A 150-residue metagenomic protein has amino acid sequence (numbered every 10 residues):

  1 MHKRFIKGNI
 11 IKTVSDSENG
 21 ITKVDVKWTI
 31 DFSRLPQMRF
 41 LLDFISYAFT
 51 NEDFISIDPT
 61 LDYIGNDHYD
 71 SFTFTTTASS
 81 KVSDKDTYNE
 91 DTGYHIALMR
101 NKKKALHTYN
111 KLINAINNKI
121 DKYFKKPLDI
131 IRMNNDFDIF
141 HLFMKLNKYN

Functional and structural regions predicted by a protein language model:
H2-N150: Catalytic phosphate/metal-binding cores of nucleic-acid and nucleotide-processing enzymes, i.e., regions that mediate
